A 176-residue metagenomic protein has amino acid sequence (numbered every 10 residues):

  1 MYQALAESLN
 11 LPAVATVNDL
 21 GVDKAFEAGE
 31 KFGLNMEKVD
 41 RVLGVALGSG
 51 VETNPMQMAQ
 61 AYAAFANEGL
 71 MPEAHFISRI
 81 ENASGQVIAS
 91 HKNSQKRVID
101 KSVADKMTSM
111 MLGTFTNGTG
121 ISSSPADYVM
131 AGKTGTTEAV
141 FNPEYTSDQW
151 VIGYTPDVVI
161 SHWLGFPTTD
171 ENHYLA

Functional and structural regions predicted by a protein language model:
M1-L34, V39-N67, G113: Active-site-adjacent helix/loop patches that line small-molecule binding or acyl-intermediate pockets
Q3-E7, V51-Q60, A64-A176: A penicillin-recognizing enzyme superfamily signal
